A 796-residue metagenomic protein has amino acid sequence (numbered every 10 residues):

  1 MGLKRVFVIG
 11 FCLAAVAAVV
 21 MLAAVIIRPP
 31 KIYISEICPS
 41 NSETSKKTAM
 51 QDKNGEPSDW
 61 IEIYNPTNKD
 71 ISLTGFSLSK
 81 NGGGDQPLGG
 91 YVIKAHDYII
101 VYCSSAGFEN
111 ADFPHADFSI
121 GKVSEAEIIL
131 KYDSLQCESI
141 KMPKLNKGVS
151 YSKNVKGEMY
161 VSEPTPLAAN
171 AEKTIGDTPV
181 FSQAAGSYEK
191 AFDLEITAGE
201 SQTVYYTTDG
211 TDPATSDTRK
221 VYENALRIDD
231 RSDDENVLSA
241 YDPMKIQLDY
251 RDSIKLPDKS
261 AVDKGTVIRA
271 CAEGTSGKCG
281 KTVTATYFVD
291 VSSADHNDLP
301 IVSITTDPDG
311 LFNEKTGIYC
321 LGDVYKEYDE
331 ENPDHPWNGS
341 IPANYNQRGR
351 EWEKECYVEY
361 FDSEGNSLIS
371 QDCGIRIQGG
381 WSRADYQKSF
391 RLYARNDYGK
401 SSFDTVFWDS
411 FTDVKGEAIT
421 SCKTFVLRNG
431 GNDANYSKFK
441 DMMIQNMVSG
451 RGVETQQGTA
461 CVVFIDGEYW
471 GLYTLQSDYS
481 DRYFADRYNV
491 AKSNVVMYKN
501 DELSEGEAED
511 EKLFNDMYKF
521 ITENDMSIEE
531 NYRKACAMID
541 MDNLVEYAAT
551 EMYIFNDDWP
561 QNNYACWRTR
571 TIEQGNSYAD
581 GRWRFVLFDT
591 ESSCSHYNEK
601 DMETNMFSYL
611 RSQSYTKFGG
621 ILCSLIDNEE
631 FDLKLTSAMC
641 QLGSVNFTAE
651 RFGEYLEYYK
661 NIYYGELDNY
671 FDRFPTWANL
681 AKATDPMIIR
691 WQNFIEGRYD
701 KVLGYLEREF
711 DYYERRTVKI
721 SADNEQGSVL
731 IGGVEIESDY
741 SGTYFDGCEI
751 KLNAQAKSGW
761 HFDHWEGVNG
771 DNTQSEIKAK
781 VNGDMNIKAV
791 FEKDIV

Functional and structural regions predicted by a protein language model:
G10-Y33, I37, S77, Y91-A95 (+9 more regions): Short, compositionally stereotyped local motifs that mark structural "simplifiers"
A24-N81, G121-S124, I140-L145, K173-V180: A structural motif detector for short, solvent-exposed N-terminal "entry" segments of globular domains
N41-S58, I63, F108-G121, E158-P164 (+6 more regions): Short, polar loop/linker segments at the starts of domains and inter-domain junctions
S58-T67, A126-K131, Y151, L194 (+1 more regions): Buried hydrophobic-core signal for structured, non-transmembrane domains
G83-A111: Intrinsically disordered, low-complexity Pro/Gly/Ser/Thr-rich segments with frequent PxxP/GP/PP motifs and embedded
F108-L145: Terminal connector regions
L167-E172, D298-V302, D309-V324, D329-D334 (+13 more regions): Middle-to-C-terminal accessory/interaction subdomains
I304, Y328-E509: Conserved ATP-binding subdomain of kinase catalytic cores across diverse folds
